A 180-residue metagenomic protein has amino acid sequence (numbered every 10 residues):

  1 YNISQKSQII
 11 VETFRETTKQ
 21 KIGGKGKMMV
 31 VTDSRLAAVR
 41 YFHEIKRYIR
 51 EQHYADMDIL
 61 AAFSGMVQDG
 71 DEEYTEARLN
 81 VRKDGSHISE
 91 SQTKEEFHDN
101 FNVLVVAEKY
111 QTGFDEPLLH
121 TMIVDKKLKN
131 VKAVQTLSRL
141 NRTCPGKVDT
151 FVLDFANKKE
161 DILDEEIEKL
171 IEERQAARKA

Functional and structural regions predicted by a protein language model:
Y1-A180: RecA-like P-loop NTPase motor core of helicase/translocase proteins
